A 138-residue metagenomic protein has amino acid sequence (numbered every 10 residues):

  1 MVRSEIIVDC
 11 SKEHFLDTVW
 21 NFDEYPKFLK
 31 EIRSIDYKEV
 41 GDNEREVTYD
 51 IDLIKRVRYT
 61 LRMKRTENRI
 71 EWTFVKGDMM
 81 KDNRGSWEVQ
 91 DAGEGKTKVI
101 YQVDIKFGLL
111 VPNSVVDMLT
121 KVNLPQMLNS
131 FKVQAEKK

Functional and structural regions predicted by a protein language model:
M1, D42-E44, R56, D82 (+1 more regions): A general secondary-structure signal for short beta-strands and their flanking turns/coil in non-transmembrane regions
M1-G41, Q126, S130: Hydrophobic ligand-binding cavity/cleft-lining segments
V2, Y59-L61, I70, K81-G85 (+1 more regions): One face of beta-strands
I7, P26, D36-M80, N129-K138: Glycine-rich portal/gate segments that line the openings of hydrophobic small-molecule binding cavities
I7-S11, D50-I54, K64-T66, Q90-A92 (+2 more regions): Solvent-exposed residues in well-ordered beta-strands and their adjoining turns, especially edge/terminal strands
H14, T18, R69-F74, Y101-V103: Residue-level detection of beta-strand scaffold positions
V75-Q126, V133: Beta-strand/loop substructures that line and gate deep hydrophobic ligand-binding cavities in soluble
